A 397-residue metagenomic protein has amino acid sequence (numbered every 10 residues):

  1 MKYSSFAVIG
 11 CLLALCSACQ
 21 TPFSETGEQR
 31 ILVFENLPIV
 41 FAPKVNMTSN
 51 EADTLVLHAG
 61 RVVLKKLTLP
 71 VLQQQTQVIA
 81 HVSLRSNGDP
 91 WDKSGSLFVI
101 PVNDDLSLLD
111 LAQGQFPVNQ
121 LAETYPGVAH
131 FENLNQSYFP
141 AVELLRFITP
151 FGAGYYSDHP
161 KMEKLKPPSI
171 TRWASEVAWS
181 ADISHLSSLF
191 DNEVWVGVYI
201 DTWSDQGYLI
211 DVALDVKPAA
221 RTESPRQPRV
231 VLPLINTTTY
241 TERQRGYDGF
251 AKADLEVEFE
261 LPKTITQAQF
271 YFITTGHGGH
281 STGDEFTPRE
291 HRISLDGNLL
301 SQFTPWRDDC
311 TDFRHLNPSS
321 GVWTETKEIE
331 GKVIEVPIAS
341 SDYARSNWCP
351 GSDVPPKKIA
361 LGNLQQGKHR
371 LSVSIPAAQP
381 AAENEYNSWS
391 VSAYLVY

Functional and structural regions predicted by a protein language model:
M1-V8: Bacterial N-terminal signal peptides that target proteins for export
I9-L13: Hydrophobic helical h-region of N-terminal Sec-dependent signal peptides in bacterial secretory/periplasmic proteins
L15-A18: C-terminal motif of bacterial Sec signal peptides marking the signal peptidase cleavage site
P22-Y397: Extracellular/secretory-pathway and virion-surface proteins
